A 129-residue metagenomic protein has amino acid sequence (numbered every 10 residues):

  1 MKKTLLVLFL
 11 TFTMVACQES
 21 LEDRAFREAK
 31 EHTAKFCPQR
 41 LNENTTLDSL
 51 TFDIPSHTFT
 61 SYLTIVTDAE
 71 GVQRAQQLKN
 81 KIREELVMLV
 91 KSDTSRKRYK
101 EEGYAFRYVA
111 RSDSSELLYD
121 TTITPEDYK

Functional and structural regions predicted by a protein language model:
T4-V15: Sec-dependent N-terminal signal peptides
C17-L21: Bacterial signal peptide processing site
F26-T46: Post-signal peptide N-terminal segment of mature Sec-exported envelope proteins
N42-T67: Short edge beta-strands and adjacent turn/loop segments
I65-A69, S112-S114: Beta-strand elements of well-folded, non-transmembrane domains
G71-K97: Short, non-transmembrane amphipathic alpha-helical segments
V87-Y119: A short amphipathic beta-strand at an alpha->beta junction
L117-K129: Short, low-complexity, Pro/Ser/Thr/Gly-rich segments in the mature regions of secreted, periplasmic
